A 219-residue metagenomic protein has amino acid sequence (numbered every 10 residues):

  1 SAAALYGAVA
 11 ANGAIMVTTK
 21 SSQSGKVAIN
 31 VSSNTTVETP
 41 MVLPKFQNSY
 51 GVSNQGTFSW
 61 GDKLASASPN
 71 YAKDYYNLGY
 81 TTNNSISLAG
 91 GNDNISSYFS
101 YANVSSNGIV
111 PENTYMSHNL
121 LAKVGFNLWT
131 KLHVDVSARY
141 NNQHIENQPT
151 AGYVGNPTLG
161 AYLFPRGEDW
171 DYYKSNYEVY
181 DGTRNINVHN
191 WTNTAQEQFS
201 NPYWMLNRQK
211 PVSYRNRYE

Functional and structural regions predicted by a protein language model:
S1, G7-V9, G13: Short acidic/polar hinge/loop motifs at secondary-structure boundaries that mediate gating or recognition
Y6-G7, L88: Replace "in large, NTP-powered and nucleic-acid-processing enzymes" with "in large, NTP-powered factors and other
G13-A14, S21-E112, K131, Q148-G152 (+1 more regions): Residues embedded in well-ordered regular secondary structure
A14-M16, N83-S85, N119-A122, R139 (+1 more regions): Membrane-embedded beta-strand positions in outer-membrane beta-barrel channels/transporters
S105, V124-F126, N142: Beta-strand elements of well-folded, non-transmembrane domains
N113-G125: Short secondary-structure subsegments characteristic of cysteine-rich extracellular domains
L132-V134, R139-N142: Hydrophobic or amphipathic alpha-helical targeting/insertion segments
